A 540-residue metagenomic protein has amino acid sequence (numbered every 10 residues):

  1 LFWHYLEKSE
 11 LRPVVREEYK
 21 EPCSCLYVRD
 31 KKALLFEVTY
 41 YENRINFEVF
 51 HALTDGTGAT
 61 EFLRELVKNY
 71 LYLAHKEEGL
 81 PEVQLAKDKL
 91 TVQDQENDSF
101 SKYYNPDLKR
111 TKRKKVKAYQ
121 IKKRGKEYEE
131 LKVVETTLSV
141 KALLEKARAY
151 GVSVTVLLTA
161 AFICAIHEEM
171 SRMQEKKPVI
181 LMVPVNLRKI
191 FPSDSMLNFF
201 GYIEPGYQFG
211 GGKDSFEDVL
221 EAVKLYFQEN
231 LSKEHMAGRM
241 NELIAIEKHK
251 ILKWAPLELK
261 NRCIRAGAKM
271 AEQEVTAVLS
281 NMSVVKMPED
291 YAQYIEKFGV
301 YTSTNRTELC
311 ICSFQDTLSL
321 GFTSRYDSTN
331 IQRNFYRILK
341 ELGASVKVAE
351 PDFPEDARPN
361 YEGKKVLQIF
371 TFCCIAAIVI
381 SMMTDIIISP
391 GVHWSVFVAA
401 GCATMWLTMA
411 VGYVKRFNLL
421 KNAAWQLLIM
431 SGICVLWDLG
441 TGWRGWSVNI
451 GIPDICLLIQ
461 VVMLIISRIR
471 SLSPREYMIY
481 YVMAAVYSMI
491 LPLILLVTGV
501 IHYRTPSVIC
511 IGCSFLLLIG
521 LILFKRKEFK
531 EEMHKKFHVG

Functional and structural regions predicted by a protein language model:
L1-T91, L144, R148, T155 (+3 more regions): Non-catalytic N-terminal regions of enzymes
L1-V14, E82-V134, L138: Short amphipathic alpha-helices and their capping loops
F2-E18, A33-L35, R124-E135, F191-F227 (+1 more regions): Acyl/amide activation-and-transfer machinery of modular secondary-metabolite enzymes
V133, F200-S283: Helical lid/core segments from catalytic subdomains that handle acyl or acyl-like groups
A160, V223, A423-M430, M478-M489: Central hydrophobic cores of alpha-helical transmembrane segments in multi-pass integral membrane proteins
A376-A400, K415-K421, L436-I455, L472-E476 (+1 more regions): Membrane-helix interface and helix-disruption motif detector
I455-I466, E476-V497: Hydrophobic alpha-helical membrane segments
F529-G540: Short, highly charged, low-complexity non-transmembrane loops/tails of multi-pass membrane proteins
